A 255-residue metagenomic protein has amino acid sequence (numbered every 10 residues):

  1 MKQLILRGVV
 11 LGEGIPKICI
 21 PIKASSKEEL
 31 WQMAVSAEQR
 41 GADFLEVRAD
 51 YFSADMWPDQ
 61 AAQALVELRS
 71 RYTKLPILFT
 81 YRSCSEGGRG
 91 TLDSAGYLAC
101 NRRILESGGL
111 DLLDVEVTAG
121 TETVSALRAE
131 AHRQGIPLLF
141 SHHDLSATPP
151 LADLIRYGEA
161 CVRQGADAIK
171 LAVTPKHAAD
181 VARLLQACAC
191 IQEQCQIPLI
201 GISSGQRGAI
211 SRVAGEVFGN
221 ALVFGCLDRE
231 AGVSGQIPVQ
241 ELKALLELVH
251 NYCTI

Functional and structural regions predicted by a protein language model:
M1-I5, P238-E241: Short N-terminal or domain-adjacent regulatory/targeting segments
K2-L4, G12-R133, H143-T148: Active-site beta->alpha loop and helix N-cap motifs at the rims of alpha/beta catalytic domains
R102, L112, V117-I255: Catalytic alpha/beta core domains of metabolic enzymes, predominantly
